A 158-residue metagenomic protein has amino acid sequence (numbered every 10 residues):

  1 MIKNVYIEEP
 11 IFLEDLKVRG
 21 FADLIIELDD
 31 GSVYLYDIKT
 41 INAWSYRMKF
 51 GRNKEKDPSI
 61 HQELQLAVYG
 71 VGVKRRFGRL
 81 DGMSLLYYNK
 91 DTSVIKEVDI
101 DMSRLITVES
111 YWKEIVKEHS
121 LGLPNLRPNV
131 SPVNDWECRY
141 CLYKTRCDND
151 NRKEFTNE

Functional and structural regions predicted by a protein language model:
M1-V33, C138: Metal-dependent nuclease catalytic cores that hydrolyze phosphodiester bonds in DNA/RNA, characterized by
P10, I38-I41, Y88-K90, E137: Histidine- and/or cysteine-centered catalytic micro-motif in compact active-site loops
K17-R19, H61, V133: A generic fold-level signal
R19-F21, L35, E63, E97-D99: Well-ordered beta-strand positions in beta-sheet-rich domains
G20-N53, Y69: Conserved catalytic cores of phosphodiester-cleaving nucleases, focusing on short active-site segments
R52-E63: A short acidic, glycine-rich active-site loop that binds or catalyzes chemistry on phosphate/adenosine moieties
S59, V71-E158: Metal-dependent nuclease catalytic regions and adjoining charged, substrate-binding loops involved in nucleic-acid end
L64-G72: Short amphipathic alpha-helical face segments that pack within enzyme cores and frequently flank/anchor catalytic
